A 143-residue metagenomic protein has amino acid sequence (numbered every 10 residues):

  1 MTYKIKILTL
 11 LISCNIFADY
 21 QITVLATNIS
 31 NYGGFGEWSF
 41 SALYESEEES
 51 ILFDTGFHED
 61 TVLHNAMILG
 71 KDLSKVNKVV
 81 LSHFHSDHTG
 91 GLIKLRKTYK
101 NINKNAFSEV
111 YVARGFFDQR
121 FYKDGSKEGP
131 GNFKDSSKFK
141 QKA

Functional and structural regions predicted by a protein language model:
T2-L10: Sec-dependent signal peptide recognition, specifically the positively charged N-region followed immediately by
S13-F17: N-terminal signal peptide c-region/cleavage motif recognized by signal peptidases
Y20-I68: Conserved beta-strand hairpin/beta-sheet module of binuclear metal-dependent hydrolase folds, prominently
A26, V112-R114: Short beta-strand/turn micro-motifs composed of small residues that flank or help shape donor/cofactor-binding pockets
I29, F57-H58, F84-D87, F116-D118: Solvent-exposed loop/turn segments at secondary-structure junctions within structured extracellular/periplasmic domains
D60-V112: Active-site metal-binding motif and surrounding structural segment of the metallo-beta-lactamase
G115-A143: Metallo-beta-lactamase
